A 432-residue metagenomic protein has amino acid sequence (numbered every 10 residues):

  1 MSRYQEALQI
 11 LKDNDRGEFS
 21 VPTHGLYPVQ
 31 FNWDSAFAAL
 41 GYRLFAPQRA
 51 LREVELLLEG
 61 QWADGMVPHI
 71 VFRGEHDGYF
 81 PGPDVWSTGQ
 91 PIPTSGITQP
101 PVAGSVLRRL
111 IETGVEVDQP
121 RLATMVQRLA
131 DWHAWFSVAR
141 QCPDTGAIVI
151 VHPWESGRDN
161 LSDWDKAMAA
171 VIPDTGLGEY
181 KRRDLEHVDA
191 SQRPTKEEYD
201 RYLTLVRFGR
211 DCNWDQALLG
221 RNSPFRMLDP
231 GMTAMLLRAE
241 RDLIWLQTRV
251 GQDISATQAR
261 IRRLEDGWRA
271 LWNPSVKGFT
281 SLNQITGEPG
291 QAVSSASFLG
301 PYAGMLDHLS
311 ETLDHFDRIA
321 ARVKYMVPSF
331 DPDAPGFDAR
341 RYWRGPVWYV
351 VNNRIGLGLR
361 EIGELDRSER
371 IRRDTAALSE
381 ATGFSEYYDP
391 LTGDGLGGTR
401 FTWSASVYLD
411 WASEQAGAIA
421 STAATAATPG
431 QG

Functional and structural regions predicted by a protein language model:
M1-Q30, L56-P93, G146-L228, R262-V347 (+2 more regions): Extended glycan-interaction surfaces of carbohydrate-active proteins
I10, L56-A63, R109, T124 (+6 more regions): Alpha-helical scaffold segments in carbohydrate-active enzymes
V29-F37, F45, T94-S105, T124 (+5 more regions): Aromatic- and histidine-enriched alpha-helix N-cap/loop-to-helix transition segments that scaffold the rims
S35-D64, A296-L306, N352-L365, T375: Alpha-helical support elements that line or immediately flank enzyme active sites and cofactor-binding pockets
G41, V106-R109, T113, A239 (+4 more regions): Core register positions within helices of long alpha-helical scaffolds
A50, I254-T257, L309-T312, S368: Solenoid-repeat scaffolds in large eukaryotic assemblies
Q99-M168: Internal, well-ordered domain-core segments that constitute the primary functional module of diverse proteins
N222-T257, R263-L264, R341-D366: Long, repeat-rich segments with strong aromatic
